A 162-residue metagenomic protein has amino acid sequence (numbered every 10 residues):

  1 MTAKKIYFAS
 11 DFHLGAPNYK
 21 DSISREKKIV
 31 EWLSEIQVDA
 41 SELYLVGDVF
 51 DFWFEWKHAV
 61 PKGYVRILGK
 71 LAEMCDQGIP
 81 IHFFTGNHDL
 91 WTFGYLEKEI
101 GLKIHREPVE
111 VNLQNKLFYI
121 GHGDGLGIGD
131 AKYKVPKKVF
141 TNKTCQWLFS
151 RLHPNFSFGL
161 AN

Functional and structural regions predicted by a protein language model:
T2-K5, A9, L14-L113: Core catalytic region of metal-dependent phosphoesterases/phosphodiesterases, especially metallo-beta-lactamase-like
F8, L117-G121: Short hydrophobic-aromatic micro-motifs
N18, N87, N112-N115, N142 (+2 more regions): Detector for Asparagine
E31-W32, G69, K116, K143-T144 (+1 more regions): Short, intrinsically disordered/low-complexity patches at protein termini and at juxtamembrane boundaries
L90-G94, I120-G121, G127-D130: Short, well-ordered, mixed-charge alpha-helical segments that flank or form enzyme active sites
G123-N162: Active-site-proximal loop/helix segment associated with metal-binding centers of metalloenzymes
